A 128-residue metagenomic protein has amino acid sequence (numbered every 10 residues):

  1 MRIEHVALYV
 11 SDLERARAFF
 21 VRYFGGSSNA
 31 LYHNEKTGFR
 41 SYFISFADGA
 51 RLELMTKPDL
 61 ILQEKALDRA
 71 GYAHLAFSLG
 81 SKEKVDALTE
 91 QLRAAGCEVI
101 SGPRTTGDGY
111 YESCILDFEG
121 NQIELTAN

Functional and structural regions predicted by a protein language model:
M1-R2, N128: Absolute protein N-terminus
R2-S11, Y42, K65-Q91, E112-L116: Vicinal oxygen chelate
Y9-L52: Core segments of cupin and vicinal oxygen chelate
N29-A30, L54, D59-E64, S101: A short, acidic/glycine-rich surface segment
L31, T89-N128: Vicinal oxygen chelate
K36, F46, L67-R69, T105: A generic structural micro-feature
I44, L54-K57, I115, L125: GNAT/GCN5-related N-acetyltransferase fold signature
D48-R51, D59, K82-E83: Short, charged/polar surface micro-motifs in flexible loops or helix N-caps
